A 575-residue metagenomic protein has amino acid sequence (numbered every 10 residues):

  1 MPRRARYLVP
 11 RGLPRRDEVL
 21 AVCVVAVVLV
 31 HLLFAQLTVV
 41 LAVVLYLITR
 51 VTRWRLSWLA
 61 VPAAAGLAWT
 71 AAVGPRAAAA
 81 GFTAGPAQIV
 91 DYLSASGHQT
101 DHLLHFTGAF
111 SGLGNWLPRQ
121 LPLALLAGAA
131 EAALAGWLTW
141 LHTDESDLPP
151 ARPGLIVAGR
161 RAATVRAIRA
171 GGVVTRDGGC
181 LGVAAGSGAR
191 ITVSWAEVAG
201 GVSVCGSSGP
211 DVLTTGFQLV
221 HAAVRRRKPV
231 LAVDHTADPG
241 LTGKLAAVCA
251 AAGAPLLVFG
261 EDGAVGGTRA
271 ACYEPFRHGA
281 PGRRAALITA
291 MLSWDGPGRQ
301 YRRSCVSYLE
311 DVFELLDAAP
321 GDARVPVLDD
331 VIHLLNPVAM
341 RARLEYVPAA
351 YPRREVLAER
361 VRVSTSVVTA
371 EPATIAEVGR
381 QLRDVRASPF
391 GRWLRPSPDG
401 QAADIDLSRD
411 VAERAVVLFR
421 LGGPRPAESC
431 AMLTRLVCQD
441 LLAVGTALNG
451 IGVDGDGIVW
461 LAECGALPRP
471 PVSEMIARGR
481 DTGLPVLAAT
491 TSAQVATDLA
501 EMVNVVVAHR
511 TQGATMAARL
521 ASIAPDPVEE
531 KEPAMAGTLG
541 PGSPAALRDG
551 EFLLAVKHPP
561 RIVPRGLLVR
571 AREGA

Functional and structural regions predicted by a protein language model:
M1-S208, L554, I562: Basic- and hydrophobic-enriched, low-structure N-terminal and domain-boundary segments that flank ATP-binding catalytic
R50-S57, R227, C249-L256, G574-A575: Structural alpha-beta junctions
G188, L539, L547-D549: Short beta-strand-initiation
E197, V204-G209, R420-P533, P560-I562 (+1 more regions): Conserved P-loop NTPase motor cores
G200-L219, A232: Glycine-rich P-loop/Walker A and Walker A-like loops and their local beta1-loop-alpha1 context in P-loop NTPases
F217-P229, V233-T482, P544-R548, F552-R561: P-loop NTPase motor domains
L292-D295, A524, L539: A broad structural signal for alpha-helix termini and local helix breaks/kinks
A534-G542: Charged, amphipathic alpha-helical segments
